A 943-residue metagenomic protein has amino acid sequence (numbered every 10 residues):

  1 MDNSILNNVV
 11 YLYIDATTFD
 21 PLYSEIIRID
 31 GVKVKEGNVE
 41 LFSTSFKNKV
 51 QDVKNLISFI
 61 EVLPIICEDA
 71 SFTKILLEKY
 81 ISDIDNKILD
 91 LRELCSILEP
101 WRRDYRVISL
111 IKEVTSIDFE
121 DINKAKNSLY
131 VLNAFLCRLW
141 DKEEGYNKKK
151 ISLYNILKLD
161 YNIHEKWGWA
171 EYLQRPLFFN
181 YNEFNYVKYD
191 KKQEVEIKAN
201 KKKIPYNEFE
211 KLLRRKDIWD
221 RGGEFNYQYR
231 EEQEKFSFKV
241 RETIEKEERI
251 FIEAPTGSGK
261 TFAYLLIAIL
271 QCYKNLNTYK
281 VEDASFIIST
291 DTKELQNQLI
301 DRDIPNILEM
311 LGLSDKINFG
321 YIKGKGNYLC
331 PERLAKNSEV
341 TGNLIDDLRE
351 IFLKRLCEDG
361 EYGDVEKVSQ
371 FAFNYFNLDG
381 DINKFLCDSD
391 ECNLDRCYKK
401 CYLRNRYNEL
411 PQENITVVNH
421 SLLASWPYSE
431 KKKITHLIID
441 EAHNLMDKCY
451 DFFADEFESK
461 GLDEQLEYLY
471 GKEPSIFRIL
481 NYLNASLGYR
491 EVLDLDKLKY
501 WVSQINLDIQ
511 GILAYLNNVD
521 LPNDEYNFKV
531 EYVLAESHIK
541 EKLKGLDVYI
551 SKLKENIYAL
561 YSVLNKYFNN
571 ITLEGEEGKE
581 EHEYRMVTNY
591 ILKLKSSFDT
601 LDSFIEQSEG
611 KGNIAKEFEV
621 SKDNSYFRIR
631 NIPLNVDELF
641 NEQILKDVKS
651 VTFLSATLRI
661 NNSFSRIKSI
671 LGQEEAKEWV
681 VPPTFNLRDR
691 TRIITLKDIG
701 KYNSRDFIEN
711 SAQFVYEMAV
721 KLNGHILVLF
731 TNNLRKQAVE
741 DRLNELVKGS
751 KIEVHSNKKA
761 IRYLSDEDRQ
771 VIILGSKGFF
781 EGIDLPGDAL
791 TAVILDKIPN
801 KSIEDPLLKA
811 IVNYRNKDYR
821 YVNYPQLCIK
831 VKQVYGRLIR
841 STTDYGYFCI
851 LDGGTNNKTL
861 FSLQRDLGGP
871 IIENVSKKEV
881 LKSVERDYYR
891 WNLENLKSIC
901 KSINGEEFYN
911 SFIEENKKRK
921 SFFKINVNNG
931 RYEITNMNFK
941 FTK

Functional and structural regions predicted by a protein language model:
G37-D104, I108-S109, E113-V114, A125-W140: Conserved DEDDh/DEDDy metal-dependent 3′-5′ exonuclease domain
L76, R106-F178, F848-I850: Acidic, Mg2+-coordinating catalytic module of metal-dependent nucleases/exonucleases that use a two-metal-ion mechanism
K191-A199, Y206-K216, L276-N414, N481-A485 (+2 more regions): A substrate-engagement module of RecA-like helicase motors
K203-E253: Conserved pre-motif I regulatory segment
K246-I267: Walker A/P-loop
Y264-L266, L270, E294-N297, D301-R302 (+3 more regions): Signature of the SF2 helicase/ATPase Hel1-core->accessory helical subdomain module
L386-N414, A424-P427, L560-K697, D706-F707 (+2 more regions): A contiguous, basic/glycine-rich beta-loop/short-helix subdomain that forms a polymer-engagement track
L696-D706, K758-N856: Conserved RecA-like P-loop NTPase helicase motor core
